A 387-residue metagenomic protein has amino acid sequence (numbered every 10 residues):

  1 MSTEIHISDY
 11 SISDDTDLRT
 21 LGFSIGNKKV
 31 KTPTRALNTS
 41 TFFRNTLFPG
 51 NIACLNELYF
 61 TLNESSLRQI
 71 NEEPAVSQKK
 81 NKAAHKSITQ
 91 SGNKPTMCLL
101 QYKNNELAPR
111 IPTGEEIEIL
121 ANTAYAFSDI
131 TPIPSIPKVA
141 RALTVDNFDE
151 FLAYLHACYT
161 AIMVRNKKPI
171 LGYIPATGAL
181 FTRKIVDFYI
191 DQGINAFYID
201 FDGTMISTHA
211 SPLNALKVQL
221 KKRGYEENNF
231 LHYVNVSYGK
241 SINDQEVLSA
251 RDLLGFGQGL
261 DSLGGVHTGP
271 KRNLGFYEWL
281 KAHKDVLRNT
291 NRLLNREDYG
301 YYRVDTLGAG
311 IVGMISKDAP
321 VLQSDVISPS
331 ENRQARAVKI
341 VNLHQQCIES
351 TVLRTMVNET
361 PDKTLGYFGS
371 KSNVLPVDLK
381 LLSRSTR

Functional and structural regions predicted by a protein language model:
M1-R165, S324-R387: Non-catalytic, usually N-terminal nucleic-acid engagement modules in DNA/RNA processing proteins
S2, G239-R387: C-terminal accessory extensions appended to soluble enzyme cores
N105-A282: Eukaryote-skewed repeat-based solenoidal scaffolds used as protein-protein interaction platforms, primarily
